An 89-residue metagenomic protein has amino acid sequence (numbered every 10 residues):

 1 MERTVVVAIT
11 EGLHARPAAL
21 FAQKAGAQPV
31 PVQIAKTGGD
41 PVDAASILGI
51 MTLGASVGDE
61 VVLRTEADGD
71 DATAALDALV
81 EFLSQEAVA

Functional and structural regions predicted by a protein language model:
M1, A27-Q28, E86-A87: Broad hydrophobic/π-residue packing in well-ordered secondary structure
M1-T4, E60-V62: Intrinsic-disorder/low-complexity, polar/charged segments enriched in Ser/Thr/Lys/Arg/Asp/Glu/Gln
V6-G49, L53-S56: Compact, glycine-rich, soluble single-domain proteins
M51-A89: C-terminal structural segments of small proteins and small subunits
